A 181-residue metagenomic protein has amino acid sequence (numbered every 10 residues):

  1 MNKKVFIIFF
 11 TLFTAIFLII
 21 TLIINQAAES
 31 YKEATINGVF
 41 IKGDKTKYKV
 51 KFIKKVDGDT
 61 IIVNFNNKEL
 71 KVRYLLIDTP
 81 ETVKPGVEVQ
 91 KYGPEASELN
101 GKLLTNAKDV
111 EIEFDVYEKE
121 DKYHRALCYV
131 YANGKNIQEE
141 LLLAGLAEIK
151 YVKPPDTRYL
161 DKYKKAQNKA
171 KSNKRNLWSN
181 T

Functional and structural regions predicted by a protein language model:
N2-T181: Small beta-barrel nucleic-acid-binding modules, primarily SNase/OB-fold domains and secondarily Tudor-like barrels
